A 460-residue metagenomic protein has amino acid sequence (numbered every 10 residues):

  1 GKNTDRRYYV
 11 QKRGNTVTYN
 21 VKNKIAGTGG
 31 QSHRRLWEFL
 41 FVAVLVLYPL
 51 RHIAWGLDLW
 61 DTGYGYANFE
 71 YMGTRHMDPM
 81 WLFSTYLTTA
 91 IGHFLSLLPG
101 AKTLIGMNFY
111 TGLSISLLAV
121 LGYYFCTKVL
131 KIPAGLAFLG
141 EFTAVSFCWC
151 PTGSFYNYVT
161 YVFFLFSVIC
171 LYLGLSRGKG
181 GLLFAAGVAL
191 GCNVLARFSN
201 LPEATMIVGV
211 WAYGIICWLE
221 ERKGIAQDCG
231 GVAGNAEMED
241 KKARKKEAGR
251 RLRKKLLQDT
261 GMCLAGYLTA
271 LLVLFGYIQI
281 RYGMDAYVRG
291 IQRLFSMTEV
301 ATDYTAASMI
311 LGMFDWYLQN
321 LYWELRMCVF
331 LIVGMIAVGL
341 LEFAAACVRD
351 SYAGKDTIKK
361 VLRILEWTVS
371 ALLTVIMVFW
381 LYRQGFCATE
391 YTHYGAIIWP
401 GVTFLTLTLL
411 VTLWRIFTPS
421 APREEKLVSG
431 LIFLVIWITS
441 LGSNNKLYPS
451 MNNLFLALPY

Functional and structural regions predicted by a protein language model:
R51-F69, D78-L95, A101-K102, Y282-M284 (+1 more regions): Extracytoplasmic catalytic/substrate-binding loops of multi-pass membrane glycan-assembly enzymes
F109-K131: Transmembrane-helix motifs of polytopic, lipid-linked glycan transferases
K128-K131, S167-L183, N193, L219-G224 (+2 more regions): Membrane-interface transmembrane helices that cradle and orient dolichyl/undecaprenyl
C148, C170, L182-N200, A204-G209 (+2 more regions): Membrane-interface alpha helices of multi-pass inner-membrane proteins
T152-Y161: Short acidic/glycine- and proline-prone juxtamembrane loop motifs at membrane-interface regions of multi-pass membrane
S167-C192, Q227, G249-L257, G261 (+1 more regions): Short hydrophobic alpha-helices at membrane interfaces in multi-pass membrane enzymes
E203-L271, G276, L340-R349: Perimembrane helix-loop-helix junctions
T260-D350, L372-Q384: Membrane-lumen/periplasm interface segments of specific transmembrane helices in polyprenyl phosphate-linked
